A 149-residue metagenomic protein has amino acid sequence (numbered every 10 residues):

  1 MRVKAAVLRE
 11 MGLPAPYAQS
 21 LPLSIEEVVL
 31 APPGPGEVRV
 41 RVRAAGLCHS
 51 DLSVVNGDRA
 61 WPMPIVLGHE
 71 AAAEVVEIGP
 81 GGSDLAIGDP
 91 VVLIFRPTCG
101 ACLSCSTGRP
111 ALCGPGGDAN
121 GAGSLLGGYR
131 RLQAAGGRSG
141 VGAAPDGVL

Functional and structural regions predicted by a protein language model:
M1-A6: Short structural boundary motif marking the start of a folded domain
L8-P14, A45: Short polar catalytic/cofactor-binding loops
P16-Q19, L103: Short, charged, solvent-exposed linker or helix-capping segments at domain edges/interfaces that act as flexible hinges
Q19-V29: Short glycine/threonine/proline-enriched tight-turn/helix- or strand-capping micro-motif at secondary-structure
V29-A45, V55-S106, A111, G136: Glycine-rich beta-strand-centered segment in the early N-terminal region that forms part of a ligand/cofactor-binding
C48: Conserved Rossmann-like nucleotide-cofactor binding loop
C99-L149: NAD(P)H dinucleotide-binding glycine-rich loop of Rossmann-like/cofactor-binding domains, especially the beta1-alpha1
